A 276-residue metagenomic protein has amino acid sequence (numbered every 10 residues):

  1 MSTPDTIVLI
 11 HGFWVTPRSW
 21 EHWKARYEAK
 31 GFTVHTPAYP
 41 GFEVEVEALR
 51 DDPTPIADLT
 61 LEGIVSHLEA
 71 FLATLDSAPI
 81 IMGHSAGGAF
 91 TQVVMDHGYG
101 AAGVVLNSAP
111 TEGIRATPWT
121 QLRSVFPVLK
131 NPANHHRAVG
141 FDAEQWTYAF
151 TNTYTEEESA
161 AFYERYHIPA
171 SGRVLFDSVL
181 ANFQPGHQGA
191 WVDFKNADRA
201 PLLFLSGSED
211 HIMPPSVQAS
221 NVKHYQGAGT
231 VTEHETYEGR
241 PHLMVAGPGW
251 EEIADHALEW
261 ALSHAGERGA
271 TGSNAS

Functional and structural regions predicted by a protein language model:
S2-A48: Short, surface-exposed "cap/lid" segments of acyl-processing enzymes
G12-V15, S85, S208-E209: Active-site glycine-rich loops that stabilize anionic/oxyanionic intermediates across multiple enzyme folds
I80-I114: Conserved hydrolase catalytic core segment
G100-H136, F176-F183: Flexible "cap/lid" loop of the alpha/beta hydrolase fold
Q121-P169, R173: Helix-rich cap/lid subdomain of alpha/beta-hydrolase
D198, F204-S206, D210: Short beta-strand/loop motif that positions the catalytic acidic residue of the alpha/beta-hydrolase fold
H211-S220: Conserved alpha/beta-hydrolase "acid-adjacent" motif
V231-S276: Catalytic active-site module of serine/aspartate enzymes centered on a nucleophile-bearing elbow/loop
